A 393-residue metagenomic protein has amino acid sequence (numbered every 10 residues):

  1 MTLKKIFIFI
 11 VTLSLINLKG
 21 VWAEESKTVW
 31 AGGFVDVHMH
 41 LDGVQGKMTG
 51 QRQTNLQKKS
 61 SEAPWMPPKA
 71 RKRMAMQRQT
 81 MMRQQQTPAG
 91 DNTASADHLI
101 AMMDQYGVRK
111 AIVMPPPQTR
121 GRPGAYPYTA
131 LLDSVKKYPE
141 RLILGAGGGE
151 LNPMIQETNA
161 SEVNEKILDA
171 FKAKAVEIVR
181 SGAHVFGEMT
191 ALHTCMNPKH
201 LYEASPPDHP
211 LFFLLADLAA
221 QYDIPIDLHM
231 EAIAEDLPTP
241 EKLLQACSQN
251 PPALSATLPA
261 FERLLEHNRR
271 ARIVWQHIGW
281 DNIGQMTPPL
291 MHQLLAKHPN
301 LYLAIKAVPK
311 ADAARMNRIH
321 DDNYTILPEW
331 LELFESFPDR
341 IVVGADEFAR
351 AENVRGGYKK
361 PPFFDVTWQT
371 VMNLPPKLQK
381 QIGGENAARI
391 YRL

Functional and structural regions predicted by a protein language model:
M1-F7: Bacterial N-terminal signal peptides that target proteins for export
I8-N17: Bacterial N-terminal signal peptides
L18-A23: Sec/Tat signal peptide C-region and signal peptidase I cleavage site
E25-S26, K110, Q118-D227, E231-A234 (+1 more regions): Active-site gating/metal-coordination segments in enzymes
E25-V37, D42, G46-N55, S60-K110 (+2 more regions): Mid-to-C-terminal alpha-helical segments outside catalytic/metal-binding sites
V35-M39, A111-V113, I143-A146, F186-E188 (+4 more regions): Hydrophobic faces of well-ordered beta-strands that scaffold small-molecule active sites in alpha/beta enzyme cores
P88-A94, P117-Y128, N152-I155, S161-L168 (+8 more regions): Acidic-and-aromatic substrate-binding clefts and catalytic sites of carbohydrate-active enzymes
L201-V343: Catalytic pocket-lining loop regions of alpha/beta-barrel enzymes, especially the amidohydrolase/enolase/GH5 lineages
